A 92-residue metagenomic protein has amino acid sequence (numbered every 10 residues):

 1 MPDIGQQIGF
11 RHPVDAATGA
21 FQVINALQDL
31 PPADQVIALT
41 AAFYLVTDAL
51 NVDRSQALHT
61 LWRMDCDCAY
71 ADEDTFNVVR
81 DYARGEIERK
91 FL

Functional and structural regions predicted by a protein language model:
M1-L92: Solvent-exposed interaction surfaces and binding hotspots enriched for charged
